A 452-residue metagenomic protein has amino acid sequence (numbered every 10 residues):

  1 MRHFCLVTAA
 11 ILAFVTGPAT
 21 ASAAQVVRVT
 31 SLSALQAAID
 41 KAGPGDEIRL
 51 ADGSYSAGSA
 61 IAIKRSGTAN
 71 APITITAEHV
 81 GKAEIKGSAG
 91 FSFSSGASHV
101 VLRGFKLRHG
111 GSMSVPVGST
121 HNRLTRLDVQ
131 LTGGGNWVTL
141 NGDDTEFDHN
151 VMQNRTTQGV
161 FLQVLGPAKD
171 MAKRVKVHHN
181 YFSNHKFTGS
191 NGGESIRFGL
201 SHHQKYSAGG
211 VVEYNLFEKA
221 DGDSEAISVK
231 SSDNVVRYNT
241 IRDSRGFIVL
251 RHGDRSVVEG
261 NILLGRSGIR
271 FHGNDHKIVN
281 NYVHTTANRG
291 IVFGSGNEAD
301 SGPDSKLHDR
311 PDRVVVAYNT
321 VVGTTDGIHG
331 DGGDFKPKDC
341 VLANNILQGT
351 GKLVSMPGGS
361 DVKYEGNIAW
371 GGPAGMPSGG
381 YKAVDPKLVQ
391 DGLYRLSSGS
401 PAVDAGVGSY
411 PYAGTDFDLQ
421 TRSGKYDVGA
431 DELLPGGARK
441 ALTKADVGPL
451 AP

Functional and structural regions predicted by a protein language model:
M1-F4: Positively charged n-region of N-terminal signal peptides that target proteins for export
V7-T16: Bacterial N-terminal signal peptides
L12, T20-A37, D52-S54, E78-H79 (+1 more regions): Right-handed parallel beta-helix/beta-solenoid
T30-I39, P44-I73, V80-G90, G111: N-terminal extracellular ligand-recognition/capping segment immediately after the signal peptide
G53-S56, H79-G81, G372, G406-Y410 (+1 more regions): Acidic glycine-/aspartate-rich tracts in secreted/extracellular proteins
G58-S66, E78, A83-S94, R108-R123 (+2 more regions): Glycine- and acidic/polar-rich repeat regions and solenoidal domains
K363, S400-P452: Surface beta-loop-beta hairpin patches that serve as ligand-binding interfaces in beta-rich domains
P386-G408: Short catalytic/signature loops enriched in Gly
